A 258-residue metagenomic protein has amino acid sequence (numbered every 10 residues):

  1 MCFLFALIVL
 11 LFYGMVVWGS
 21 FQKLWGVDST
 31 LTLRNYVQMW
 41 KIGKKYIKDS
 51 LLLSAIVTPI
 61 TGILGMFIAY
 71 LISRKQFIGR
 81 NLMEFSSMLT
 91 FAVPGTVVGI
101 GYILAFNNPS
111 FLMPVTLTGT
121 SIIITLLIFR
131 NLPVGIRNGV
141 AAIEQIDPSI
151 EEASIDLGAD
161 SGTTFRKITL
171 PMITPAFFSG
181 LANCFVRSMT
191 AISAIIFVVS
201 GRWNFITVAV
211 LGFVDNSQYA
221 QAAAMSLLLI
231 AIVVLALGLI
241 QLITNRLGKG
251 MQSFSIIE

Functional and structural regions predicted by a protein language model:
M1, F67-Y102, S255-E258: Cytoplasmic-entry segments and transmembrane alpha-helices of multi-pass inner-membrane transporters
M1-D49, N81, T120-S121, L237 (+1 more regions): N-terminal, non-cleaved signal-anchor transmembrane helix
M1-L10, L89, V93, T125 (+4 more regions): Transmembrane alpha-helices
L11-G14, W18-F21, I63-F67, V97 (+4 more regions): Membrane-embedded alpha-helices of multi-pass transport/permease systems
S20-K45, M189, I195-Q241, R246: Interhelical loop and adjacent transmembrane-helix boundary motif in polytopic membrane transport permeases
Q22-L33, Q38-K41, K75, G79-L82 (+3 more regions): Membrane-interfacial helix termini and adjacent extracytoplasmic/periplasmic loops of multi-pass transporters
K41-I72, G79-L82: Transmembrane alpha-helix signature in integral membrane proteins
L71, K75, V140-E151, I155 (+4 more regions): C-terminal transmembrane helix and the adjacent membrane-cytosol boundary/short C-terminal tail of inner/organellar
